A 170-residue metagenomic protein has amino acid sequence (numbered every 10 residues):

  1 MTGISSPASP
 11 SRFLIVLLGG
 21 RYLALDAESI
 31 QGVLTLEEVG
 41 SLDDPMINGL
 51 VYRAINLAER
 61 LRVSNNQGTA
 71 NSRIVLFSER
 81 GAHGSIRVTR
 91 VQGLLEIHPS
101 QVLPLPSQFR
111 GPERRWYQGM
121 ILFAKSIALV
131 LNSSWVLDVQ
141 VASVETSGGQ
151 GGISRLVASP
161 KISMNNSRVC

Functional and structural regions predicted by a protein language model:
M1-C170: An acidic, low-aromatic, low-complexity terminal/linker signal
